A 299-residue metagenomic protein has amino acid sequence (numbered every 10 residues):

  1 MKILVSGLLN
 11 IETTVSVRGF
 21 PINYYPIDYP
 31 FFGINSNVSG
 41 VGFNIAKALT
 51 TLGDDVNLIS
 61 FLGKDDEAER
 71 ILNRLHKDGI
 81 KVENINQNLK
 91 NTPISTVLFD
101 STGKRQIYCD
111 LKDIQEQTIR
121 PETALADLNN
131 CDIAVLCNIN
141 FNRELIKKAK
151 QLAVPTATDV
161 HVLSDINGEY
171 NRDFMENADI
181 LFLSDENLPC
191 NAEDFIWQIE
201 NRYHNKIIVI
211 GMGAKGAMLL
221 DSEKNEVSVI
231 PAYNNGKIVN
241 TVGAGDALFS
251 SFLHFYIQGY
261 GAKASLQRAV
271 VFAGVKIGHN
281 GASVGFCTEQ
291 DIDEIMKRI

Functional and structural regions predicted by a protein language model:
M1-I11, L72-Q87, F99-S228: Ribokinase/PfkB-type carbohydrate-kinase core domain
M1-I59, A68-R70: Glycine-rich phosphate/adenosyl-contacting loop at the front of the ribokinase-like
I3, F195-I299: Conserved phosphate-binding/catalytic region of the ribokinase-like
N23-G33, H76-G79, V227-N235: Glycine/charged-rich beta-loop-alpha catalytic/anionic-binding loops adjacent to active sites
L52, K90-P93, G213: Short, basic and Ser/Thr-rich N-terminal targeting/leader segments
D55-E83: A glycine-rich beta-to-alpha transition motif near the start of alpha/beta enzyme domains, typified by
